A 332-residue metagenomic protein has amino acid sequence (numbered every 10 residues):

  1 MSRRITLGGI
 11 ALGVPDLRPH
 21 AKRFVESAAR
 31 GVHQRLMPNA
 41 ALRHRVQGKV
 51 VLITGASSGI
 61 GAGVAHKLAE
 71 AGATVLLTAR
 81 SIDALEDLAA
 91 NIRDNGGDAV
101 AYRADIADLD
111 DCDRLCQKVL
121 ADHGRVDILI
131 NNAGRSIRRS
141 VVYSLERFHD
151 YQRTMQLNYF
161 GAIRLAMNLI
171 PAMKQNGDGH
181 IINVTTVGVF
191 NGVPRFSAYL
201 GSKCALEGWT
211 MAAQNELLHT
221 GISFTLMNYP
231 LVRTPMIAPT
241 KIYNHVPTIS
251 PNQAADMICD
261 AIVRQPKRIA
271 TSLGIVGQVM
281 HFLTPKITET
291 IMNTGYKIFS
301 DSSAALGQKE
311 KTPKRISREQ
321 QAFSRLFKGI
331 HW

Functional and structural regions predicted by a protein language model:
V50, S57-S58: Conserved glycine-rich cofactor-binding loop
A73-L88: Conserved glycine-rich Rossmann-like NAD(P)H-binding loop of the short-chain dehydrogenase/reductase
I82, R103-L115, F148: The beta1-alpha1 cofactor-binding region of Rossmann-like NAD(H)/NADP(H)-dependent oxidoreductases
S136-Q152, R195: Conserved mid-core segment of classical short-chain dehydrogenase/reductases
A166, S202: Active-site helix of classical SDR
T186: Residue(s) in the substrate-gating loop at a strand-loop-helix junction that position the organic substrate next
L226, I242-F282, I298: C-terminal helical subdomain
